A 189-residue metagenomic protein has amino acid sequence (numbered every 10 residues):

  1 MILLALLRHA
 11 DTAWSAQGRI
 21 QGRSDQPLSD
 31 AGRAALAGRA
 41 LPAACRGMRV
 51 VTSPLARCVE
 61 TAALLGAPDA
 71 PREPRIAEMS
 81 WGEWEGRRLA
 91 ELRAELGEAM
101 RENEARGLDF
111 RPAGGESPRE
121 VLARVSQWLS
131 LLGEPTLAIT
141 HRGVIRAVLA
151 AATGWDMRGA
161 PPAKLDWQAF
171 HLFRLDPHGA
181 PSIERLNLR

Functional and structural regions predicted by a protein language model:
I2-P68, E95, A99: Active-site-proximal alpha-helix that buttresses catalytic centers in soluble enzyme cores
L4, M48, L131-G143: Generic beta-sheet signal
A13, R57-V59, E78-M79, V144-A147: Short, active-site-adjacent cap segments at secondary-structure transitions
T52-S53, A123, I139-T140: Short beta-strand scaffold positions
L65-R124: Phosphate-handling substructures
R142-R146, A169, S182: GST superfamily/GST-like fold recognition
D156-P181: Domain-level recognition of soluble alpha/beta enzyme cores, biased toward histidine phosphatases/phosphomutases
E184-R189: Acidic, His/Gly-rich catalytic cores of divalent-metal-dependent hydrolytic chemistry
